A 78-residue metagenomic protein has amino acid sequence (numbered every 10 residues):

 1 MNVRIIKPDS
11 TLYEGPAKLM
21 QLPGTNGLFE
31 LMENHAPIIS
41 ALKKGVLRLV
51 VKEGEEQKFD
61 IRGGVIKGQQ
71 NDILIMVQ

Functional and structural regions predicted by a protein language model:
N2-Q78: Compact, glycine-rich, soluble single-domain proteins
